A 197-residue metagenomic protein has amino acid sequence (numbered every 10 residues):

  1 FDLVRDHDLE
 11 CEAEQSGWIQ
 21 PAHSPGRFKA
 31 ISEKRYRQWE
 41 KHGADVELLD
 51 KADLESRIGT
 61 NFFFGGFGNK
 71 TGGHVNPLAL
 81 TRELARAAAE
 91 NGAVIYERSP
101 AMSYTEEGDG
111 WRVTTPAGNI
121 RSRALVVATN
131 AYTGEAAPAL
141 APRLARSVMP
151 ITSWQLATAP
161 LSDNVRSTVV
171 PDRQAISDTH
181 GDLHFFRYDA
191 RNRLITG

Functional and structural regions predicted by a protein language model:
F1-A87: Rossmann-like flavin
L3-E14, A101-S103, D109, V113-T114 (+1 more regions): Active-site substrate-recognition segment that forms the wall of the catalytic cavity or substrate channel
I31-R35, L80, L84, E97 (+3 more regions): General structural feature for long, well-ordered alpha-helical segments within catalytic domains of soluble enzymes
L49, V75, A79, Y96-S99 (+3 more regions): Conserved active-site and cofactor/substrate-binding residues in soluble primary-metabolism enzymes
L49-T60, V94-W111: A conserved short coil-to-beta-strand element within the FAD-binding core of flavoproteins
L78, N91-V94, T105, A128: Extended non-membrane alpha-helical scaffolds
R86-Y96, R191: Secondary-structure boundary elements
